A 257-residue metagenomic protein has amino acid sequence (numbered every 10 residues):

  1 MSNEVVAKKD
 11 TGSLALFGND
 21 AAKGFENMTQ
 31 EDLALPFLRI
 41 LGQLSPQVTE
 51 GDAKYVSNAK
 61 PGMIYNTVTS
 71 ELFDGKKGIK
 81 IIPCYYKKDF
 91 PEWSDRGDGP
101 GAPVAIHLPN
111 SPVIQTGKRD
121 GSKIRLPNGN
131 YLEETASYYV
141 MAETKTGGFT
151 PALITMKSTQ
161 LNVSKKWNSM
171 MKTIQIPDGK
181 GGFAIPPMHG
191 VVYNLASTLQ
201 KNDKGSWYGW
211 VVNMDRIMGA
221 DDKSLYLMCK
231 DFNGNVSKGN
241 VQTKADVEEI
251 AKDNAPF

Functional and structural regions predicted by a protein language model:
M1-F149, P256-F257: OB-fold ssDNA-binding interfaces and closely related basic DNA-contact patches used across DNA replication/repair
P112, T144-G148, Q160, A196-K201 (+1 more regions): Short loop/turn segments at secondary-structure transitions that flank enzyme active sites
E133-T135, F149-P151, N162-K165, S169 (+3 more regions): Short, well-structured alpha-helical interface segments that form or flank functional binding sites
Y138-V140, I154, L195, V212: Hydrophobic beta-strand residues in large extracellular and virion-surface proteins
V140-P177: Short acidic, glycine/tyrosine-flanked loop/strand segments centered on an H-E-D-like triad
K172-F257: Long, compositionally biased interface segments
